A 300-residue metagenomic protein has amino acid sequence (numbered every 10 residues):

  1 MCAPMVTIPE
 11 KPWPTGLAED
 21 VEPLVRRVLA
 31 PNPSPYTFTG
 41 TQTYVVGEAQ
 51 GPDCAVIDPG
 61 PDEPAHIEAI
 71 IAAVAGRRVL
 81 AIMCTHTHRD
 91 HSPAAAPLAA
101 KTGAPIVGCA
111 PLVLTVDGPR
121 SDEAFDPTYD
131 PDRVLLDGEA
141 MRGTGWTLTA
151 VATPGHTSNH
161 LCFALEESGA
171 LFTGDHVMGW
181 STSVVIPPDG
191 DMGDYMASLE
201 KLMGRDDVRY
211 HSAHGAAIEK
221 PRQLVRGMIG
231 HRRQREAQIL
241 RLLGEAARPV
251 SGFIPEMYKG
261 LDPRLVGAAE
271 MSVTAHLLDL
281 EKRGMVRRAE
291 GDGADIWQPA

Functional and structural regions predicted by a protein language model:
M1-P4: Short, Lys/Arg-enriched N-terminal segments with co-localized hydrophobic residues within the first ~10-30 amino acids
T7, P12, R241-A300: C-terminal regulatory/interaction regions
K11-R77, C162-G174, G179: Conserved beta-strand hairpin/beta-sheet module of binuclear metal-dependent hydrolase folds, prominently
V21, K101-T102, D206: Short, structured coil segments at secondary-structure junctions
L24, I70, H214, I239 (+1 more regions): Residue-level signal for inorganic ion chemistry
T39, P61-W146, G169, G179 (+1 more regions): Active-site HxH/HxHxD metal-binding segment of metal-dependent hydrolases
G51-V56, P61-E63, R120-D130, A140 (+1 more regions): Metallo-beta-lactamase
T85-H91, H156, H214, H276: Histidine-centered divalent metal-coordination motifs
